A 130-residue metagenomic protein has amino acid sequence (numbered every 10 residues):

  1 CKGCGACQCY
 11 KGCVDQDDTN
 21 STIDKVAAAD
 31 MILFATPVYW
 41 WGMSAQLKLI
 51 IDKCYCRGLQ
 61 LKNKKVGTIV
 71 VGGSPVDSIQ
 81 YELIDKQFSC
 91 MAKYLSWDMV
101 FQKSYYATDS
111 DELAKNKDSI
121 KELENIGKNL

Functional and structural regions predicted by a protein language model:
C1-C13, S110-N116: N-terminal beta-loop-helix "entrance" segment that forms/cooperates in small-molecule cofactor or anionic ligand
G5-Q8, A29, C54, L130: Alpha-helix boundary/capping residues
V14-L95: Helix-loop-strand module that forms the ligand-binding subsite of alpha/beta enzymes
S89-L130: Glycine-rich phosphate/pyrophosphate-binding loop and the adjoining helix
